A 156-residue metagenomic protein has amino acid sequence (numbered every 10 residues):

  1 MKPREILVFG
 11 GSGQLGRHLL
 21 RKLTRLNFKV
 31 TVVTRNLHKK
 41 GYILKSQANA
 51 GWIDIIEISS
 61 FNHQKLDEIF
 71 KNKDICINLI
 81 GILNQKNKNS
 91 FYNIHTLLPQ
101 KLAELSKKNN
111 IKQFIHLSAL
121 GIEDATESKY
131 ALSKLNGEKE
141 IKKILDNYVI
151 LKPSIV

Functional and structural regions predicted by a protein language model:
M1-R4, N109: Extreme N-terminus of proteins, especially the signal/transit-peptide cleavage junction and the first residues
P3-K29, V33: N-terminal Rossmann NAD(P)H-binding glycine-rich loop of SDR-like oxidoreductase domains
E5, D74-I75, Q113: Structural motif
T24, F70-K71, K142: Alpha-helix boundary recognition
K29-T31, I82-L83, N89, N93-I155: Conserved Rossmann-fold NAD(P)-dependent oxidoreductase catalytic core, especially the SDR/UDP-sugar
V33, I56-I58, P153: Conserved beta-strand termini and adjacent loop/short-helix elements that scaffold enzyme active sites in alpha/beta
H38, Y42, Q47-K108, L120-D124: NAD(P)H-binding glycine-rich loop region in Rossmannoid oxidoreductase-like domains and their noncatalytic homologs
